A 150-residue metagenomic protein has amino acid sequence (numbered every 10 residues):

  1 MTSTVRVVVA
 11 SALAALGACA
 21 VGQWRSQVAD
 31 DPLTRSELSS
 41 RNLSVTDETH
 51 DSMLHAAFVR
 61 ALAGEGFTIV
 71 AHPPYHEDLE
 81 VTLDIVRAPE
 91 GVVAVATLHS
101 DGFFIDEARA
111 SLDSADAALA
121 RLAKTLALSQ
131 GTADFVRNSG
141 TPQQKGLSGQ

Functional and structural regions predicted by a protein language model:
M1-C19: Sec-dependent bacterial lipoprotein signal peptides
V5, L13, G102, G131-D134: Serine/proline-rich low-complexity intrinsically disordered segments, especially terminal tails, linkers
A12-A15, E37, N42, M53 (+2 more regions): Acidic/proline-rich low-complexity IDRs
C19-L38, A56, A61, F104-Q150: C-terminal/domain-edge helix-coil "capping" segments
G22-W24, A63-T68, P74-D113, A117 (+1 more regions): Surface-exposed short loop/turn segments
L38-T82: N-terminal segment of the mature soluble domain
